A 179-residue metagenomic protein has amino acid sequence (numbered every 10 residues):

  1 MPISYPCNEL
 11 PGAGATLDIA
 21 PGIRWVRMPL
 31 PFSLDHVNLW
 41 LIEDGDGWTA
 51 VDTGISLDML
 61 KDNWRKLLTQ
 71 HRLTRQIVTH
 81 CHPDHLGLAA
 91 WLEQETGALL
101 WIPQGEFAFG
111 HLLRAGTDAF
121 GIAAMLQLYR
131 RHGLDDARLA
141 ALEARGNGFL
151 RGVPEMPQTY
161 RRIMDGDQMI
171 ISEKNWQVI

Functional and structural regions predicted by a protein language model:
M1-L17: Short glycine- and acidic-rich boundary segments immediately preceding or forming the N-terminal edge of structured
P2-I3, W25-P31, G54-S56, Q76-T79 (+1 more regions): Short, flexible loop segments at the rims of nucleotide/cofactor-binding pockets, characterized by
E9, D35-H36, L60-K61, L86-A89 (+1 more regions): Short glycine-/acidic-enriched loop or helix-start segments at secondary-structure transitions that form or flank
A13-H71: Conserved beta-strand hairpin/beta-sheet module of binuclear metal-dependent hydrolase folds, prominently
G14-A15, L30-P31, R151-V153, Q158-Y160 (+1 more regions): Short Gly/Pro-enriched turn/cap motifs at secondary-structure boundaries
D18-I19, W25, L41, R162-I179: Core dinuclear metal-dependent hydrolase active-site scaffold
G47-T49, R75, K174: Structural motif
R65-Q168: Active-site HxH/HxHxD metal-binding segment of metal-dependent hydrolases
